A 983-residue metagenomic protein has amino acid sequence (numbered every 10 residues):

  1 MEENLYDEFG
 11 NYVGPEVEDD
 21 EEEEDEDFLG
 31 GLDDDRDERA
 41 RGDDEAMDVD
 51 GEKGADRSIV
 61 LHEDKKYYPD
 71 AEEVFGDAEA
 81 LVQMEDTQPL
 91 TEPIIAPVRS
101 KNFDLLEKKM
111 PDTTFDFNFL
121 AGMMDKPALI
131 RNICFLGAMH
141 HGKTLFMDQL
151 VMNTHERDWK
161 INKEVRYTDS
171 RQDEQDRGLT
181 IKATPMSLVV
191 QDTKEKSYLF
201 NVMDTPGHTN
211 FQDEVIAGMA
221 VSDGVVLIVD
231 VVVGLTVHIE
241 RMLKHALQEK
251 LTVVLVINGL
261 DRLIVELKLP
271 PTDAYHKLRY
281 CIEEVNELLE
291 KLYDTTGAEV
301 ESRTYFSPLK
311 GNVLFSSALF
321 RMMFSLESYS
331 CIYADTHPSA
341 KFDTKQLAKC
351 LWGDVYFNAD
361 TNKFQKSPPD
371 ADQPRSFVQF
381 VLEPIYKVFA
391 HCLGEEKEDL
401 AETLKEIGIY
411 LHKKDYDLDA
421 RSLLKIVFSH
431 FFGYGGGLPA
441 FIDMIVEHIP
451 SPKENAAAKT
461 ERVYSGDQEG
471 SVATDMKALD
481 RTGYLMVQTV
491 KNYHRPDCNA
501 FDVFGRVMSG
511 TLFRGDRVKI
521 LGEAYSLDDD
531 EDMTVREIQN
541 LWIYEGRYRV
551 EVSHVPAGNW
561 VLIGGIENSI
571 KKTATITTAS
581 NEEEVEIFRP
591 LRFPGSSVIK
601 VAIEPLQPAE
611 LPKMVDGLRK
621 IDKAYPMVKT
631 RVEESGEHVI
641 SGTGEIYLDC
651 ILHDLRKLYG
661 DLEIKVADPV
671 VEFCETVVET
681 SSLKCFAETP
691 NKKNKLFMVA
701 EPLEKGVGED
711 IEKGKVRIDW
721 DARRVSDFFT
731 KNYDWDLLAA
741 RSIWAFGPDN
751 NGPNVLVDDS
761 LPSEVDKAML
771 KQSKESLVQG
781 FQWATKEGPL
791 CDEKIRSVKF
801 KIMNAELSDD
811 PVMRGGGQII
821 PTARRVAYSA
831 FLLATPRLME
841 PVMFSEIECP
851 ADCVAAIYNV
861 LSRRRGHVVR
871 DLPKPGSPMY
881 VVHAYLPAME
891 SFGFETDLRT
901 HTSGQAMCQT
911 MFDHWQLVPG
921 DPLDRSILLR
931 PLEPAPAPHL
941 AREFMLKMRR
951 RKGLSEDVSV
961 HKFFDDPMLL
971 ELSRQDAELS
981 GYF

Functional and structural regions predicted by a protein language model:
M1-I130, F135, L179, P185 (+14 more regions): Intrinsically disordered, low-complexity N-terminal segments enriched in charged residues and glycine with frequent
D86-A220, V225, L267, E284: P-loop NTPase switch module centered on the Walker A-proximal segment
G142-K143, L319-S330, G437-I445, P452 (+1 more regions): Conserved GTPase G-domain signal focused on the G5
S197, T205-F211, M219-P271: Conserved Switch II/interswitch segment of TRAFAC-class P-loop GTPases
V221-G224, E249-V253, L309-G311, V598 (+2 more regions): Short glycine-/polar-rich loops that comprise or flank the Walker A/P-loop and associated switch/sensor motifs
T252, R262-F364, F380, P384 (+2 more regions): Canonical P-loop GTPase G-domain recognition
Y275, G297-S302, R321, S330-G353 (+2 more regions): Accessory interaction regions appended to the cores of large information-processing enzymes
D370-D502, S509-L512: Accessory interdomain/linker segments of ATP-dependent helicases and helicase-like nucleic-acid enzymes that mediate
